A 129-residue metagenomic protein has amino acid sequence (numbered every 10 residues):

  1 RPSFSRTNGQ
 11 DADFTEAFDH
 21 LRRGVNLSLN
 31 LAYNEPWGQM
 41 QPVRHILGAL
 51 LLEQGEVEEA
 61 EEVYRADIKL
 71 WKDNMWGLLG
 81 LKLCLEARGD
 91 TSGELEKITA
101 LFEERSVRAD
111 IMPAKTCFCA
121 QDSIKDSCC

Functional and structural regions predicted by a protein language model:
R1-S3, I46, G80-L83: "A position-specific structural signal for the A-helix of alpha-solenoid helical repeats
F14, V57, N74, T91-S92: TPR-repeat structural position
A17, A60, E94-L95: Single-residue signature of alpha-solenoid repeat helices
R22-N30, A66-K69, E103-V107: Amphipathic alpha-helical segments of tetratricopeptide repeats
S92-C129: Terminal, low-structured helical/coil segments at or just beyond the last alpha-helical repeat
